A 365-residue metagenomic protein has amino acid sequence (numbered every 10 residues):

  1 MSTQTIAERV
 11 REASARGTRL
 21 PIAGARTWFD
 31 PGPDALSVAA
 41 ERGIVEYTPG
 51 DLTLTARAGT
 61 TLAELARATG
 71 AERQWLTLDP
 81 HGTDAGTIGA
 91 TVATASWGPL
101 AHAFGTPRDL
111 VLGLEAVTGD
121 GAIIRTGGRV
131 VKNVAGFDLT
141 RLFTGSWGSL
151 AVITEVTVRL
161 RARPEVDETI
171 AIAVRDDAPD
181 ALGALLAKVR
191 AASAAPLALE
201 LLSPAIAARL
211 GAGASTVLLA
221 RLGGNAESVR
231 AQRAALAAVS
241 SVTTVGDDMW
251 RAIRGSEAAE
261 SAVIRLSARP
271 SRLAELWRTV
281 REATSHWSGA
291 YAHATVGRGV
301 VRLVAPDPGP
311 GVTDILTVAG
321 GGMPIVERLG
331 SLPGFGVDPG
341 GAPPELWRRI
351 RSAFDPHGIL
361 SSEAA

Functional and structural regions predicted by a protein language model:
M1-L20, V38-D84, V92, S96-R129 (+2 more regions): N-terminal glycine-rich flavin-associated loop
M1-T27, V318-P339: N-terminal accessory segments
I22, A198-P204, Y291-V296: Short beta-strand
A25-F29, E41-G43: Short active-site-proximal "capping" loops at secondary-structure junctions
A39, V242-A365: Conserved glycine-rich FAD pyrophosphate-binding loop
A63-L65, D177-A184, A226-A234, R272-T279 (+1 more regions): Short, conserved charged micro-motifs
L112-A262: C-terminal substrate-binding/cap subdomain adjacent to the FAD-binding core in PCMH-type and related FAD-linked
